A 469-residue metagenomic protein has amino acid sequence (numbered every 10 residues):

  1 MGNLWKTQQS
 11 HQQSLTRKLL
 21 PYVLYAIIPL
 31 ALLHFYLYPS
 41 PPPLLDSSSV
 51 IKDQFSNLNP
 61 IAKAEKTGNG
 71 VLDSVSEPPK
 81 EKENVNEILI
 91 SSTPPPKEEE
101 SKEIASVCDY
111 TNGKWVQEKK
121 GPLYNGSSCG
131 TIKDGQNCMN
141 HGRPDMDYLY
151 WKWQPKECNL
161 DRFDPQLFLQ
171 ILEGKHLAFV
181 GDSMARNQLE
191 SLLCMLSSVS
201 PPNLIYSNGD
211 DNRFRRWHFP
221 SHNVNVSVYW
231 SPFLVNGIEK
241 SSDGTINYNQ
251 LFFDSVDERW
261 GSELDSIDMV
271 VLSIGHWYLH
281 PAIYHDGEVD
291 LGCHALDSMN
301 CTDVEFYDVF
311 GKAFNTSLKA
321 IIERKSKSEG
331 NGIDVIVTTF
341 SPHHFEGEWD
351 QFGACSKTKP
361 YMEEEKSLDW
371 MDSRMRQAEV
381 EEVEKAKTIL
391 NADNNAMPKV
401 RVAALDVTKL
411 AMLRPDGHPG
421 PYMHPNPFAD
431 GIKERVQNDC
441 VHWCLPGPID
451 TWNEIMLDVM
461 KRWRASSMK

Functional and structural regions predicted by a protein language model:
G2-K469: A compositional signature for long Ser/Thr(±Pro)-rich, low-complexity
